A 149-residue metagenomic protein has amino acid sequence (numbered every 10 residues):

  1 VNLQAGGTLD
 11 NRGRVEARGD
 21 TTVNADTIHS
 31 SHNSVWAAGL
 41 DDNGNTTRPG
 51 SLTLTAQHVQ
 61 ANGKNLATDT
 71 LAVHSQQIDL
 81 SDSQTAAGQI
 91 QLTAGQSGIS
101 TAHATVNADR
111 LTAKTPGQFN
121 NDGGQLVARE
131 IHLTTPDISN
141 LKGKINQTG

Functional and structural regions predicted by a protein language model:
V1-L3, G7-N11, V15-V23, T27-W36 (+12 more regions): Extracellular beta-strand scaffolds
